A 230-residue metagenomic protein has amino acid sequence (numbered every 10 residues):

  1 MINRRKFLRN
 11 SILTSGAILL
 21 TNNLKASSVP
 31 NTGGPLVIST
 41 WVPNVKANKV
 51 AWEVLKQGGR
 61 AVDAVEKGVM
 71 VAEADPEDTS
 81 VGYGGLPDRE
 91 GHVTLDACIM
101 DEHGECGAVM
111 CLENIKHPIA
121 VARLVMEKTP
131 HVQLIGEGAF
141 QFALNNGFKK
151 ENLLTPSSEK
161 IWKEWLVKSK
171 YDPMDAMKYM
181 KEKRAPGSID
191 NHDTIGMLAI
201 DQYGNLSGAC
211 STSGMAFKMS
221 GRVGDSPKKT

Functional and structural regions predicted by a protein language model:
I2, S11-I12, G16, S28-T230: Alpha/propeptide regions of enzymes that mature by internal proteolysis
G16-N22: Hydrophobic h-region of N-terminal signal peptides that target proteins for export in Gram-negative bacteria
